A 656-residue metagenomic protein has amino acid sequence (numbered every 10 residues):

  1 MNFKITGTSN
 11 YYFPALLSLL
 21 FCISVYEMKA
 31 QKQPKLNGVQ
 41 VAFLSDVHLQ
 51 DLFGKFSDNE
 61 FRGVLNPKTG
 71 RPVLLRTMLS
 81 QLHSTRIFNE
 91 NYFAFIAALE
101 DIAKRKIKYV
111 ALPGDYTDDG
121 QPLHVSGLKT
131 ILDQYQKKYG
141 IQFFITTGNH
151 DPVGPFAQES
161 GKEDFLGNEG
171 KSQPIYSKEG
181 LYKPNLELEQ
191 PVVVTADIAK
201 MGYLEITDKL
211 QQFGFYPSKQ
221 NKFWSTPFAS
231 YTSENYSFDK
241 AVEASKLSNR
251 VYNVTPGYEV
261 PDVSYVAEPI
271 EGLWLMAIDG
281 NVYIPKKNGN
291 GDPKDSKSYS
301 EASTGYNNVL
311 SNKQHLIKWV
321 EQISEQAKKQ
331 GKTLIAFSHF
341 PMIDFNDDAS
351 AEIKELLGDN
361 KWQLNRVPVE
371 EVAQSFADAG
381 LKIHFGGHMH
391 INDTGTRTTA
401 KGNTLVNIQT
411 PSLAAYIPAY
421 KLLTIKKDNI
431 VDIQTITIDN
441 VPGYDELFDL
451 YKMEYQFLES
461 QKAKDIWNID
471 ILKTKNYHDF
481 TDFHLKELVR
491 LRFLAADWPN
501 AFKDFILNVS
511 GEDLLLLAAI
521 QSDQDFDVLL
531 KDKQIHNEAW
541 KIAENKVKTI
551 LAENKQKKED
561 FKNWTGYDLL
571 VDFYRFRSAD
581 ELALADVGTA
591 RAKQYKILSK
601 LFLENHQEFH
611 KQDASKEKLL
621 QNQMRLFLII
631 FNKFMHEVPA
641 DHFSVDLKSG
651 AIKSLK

Functional and structural regions predicted by a protein language model:
K29-V39, L75-L79, I317, A349 (+1 more regions): Non-catalytic terminal accessory segments
A30-V125, G154: N-terminal active-site segment of His-dependent metallophosphoesterases
P34, K106, E268-P269, W274-A277 (+9 more regions): His/acidic metal-ligating clusters that form di-metal
G38-D51, L273-V282, K286, V406-P411 (+1 more regions): Active-site-proximal beta-strand elements of phosphoester/diester hydrolases
D46, D115, G148, H339 (+1 more regions): Active-site glycine-centered loops adjacent to acidic/histidine catalytic or metal-binding residues that shape
H48-F93, S160, F165-G167, K286-V309 (+2 more regions): Acidic/histidine-rich helix-loop elements that form or flank divalent-metal/phosphate-binding sites at the catalytic
P113-D133, G154-S172, N346-S350, T394-G402: Metal-dependent catalytic neighborhoods of phosphoester/phosphodiester hydrolases
K129-S311, H315: Extended active-site neighborhood of metal-dependent phosphoesterases/phosphodiesterases
